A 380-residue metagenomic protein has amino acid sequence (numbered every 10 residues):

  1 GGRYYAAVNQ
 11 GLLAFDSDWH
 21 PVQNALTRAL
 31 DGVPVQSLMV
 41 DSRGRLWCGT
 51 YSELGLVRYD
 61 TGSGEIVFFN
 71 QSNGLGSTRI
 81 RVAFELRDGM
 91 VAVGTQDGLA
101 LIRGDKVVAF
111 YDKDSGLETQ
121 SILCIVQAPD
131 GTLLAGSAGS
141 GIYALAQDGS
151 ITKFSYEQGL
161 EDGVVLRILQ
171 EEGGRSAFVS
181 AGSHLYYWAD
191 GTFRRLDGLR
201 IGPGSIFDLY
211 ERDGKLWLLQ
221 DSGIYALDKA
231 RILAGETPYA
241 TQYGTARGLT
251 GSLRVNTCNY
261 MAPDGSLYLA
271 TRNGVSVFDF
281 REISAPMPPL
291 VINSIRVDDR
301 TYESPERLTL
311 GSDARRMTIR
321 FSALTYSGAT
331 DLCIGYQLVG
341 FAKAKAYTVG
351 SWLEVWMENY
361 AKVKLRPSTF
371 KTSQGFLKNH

Functional and structural regions predicted by a protein language model:
G1-K343: Carboxylate-rich, polar loop motifs that coordinate divalent cations or form catalytic acidic clusters
V339-H380: N-terminal DNA-binding module of tyrosine recombinases/phage integrases
